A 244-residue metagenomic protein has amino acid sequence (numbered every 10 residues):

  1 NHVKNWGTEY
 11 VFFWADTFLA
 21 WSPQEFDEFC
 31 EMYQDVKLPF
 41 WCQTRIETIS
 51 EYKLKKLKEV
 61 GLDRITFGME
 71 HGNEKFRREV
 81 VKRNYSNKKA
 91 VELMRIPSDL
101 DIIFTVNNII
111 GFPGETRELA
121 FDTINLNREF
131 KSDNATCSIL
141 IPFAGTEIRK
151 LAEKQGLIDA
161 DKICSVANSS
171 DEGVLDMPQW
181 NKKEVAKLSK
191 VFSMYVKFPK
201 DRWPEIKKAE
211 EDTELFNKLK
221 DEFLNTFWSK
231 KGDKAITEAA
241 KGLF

Functional and structural regions predicted by a protein language model:
N1-T105, I110: Conserved SAM/AdoMet-binding glycine-rich loop
F12, F130-S138, K182, F198-W203: Membrane-interface "helix-start" segments
W21, K75, V80, I110-E118 (+3 more regions): Flexible glycine/acidic-rich beta-alpha junction loops that bind and position SAM and/or redox cofactors in anaerobic
K53-K55, P113-E129: Catalytic cores of alpha/beta
E59-I65, D122-C137: Structural recognition of alpha->loop->beta junctions
R83-Y85, T123-N125, E153-G156: Short, hinge-like loop/turn segments at secondary-structure boundaries
E147, A160-F244: Radical SAM enzyme core and accessory elements
